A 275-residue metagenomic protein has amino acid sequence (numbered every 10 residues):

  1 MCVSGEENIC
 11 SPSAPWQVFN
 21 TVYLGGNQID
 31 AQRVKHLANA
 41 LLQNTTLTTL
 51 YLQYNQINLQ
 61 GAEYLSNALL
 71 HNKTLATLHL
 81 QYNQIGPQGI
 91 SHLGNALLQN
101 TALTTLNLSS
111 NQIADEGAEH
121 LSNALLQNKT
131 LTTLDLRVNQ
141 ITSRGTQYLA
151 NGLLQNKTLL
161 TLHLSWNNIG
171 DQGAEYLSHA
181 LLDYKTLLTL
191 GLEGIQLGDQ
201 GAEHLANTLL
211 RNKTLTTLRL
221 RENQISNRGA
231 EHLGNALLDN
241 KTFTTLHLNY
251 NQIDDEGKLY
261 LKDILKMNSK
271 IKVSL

Functional and structural regions predicted by a protein language model:
M1-L275: Leucine-rich tandem repeat or coiled-coil scaffolds
